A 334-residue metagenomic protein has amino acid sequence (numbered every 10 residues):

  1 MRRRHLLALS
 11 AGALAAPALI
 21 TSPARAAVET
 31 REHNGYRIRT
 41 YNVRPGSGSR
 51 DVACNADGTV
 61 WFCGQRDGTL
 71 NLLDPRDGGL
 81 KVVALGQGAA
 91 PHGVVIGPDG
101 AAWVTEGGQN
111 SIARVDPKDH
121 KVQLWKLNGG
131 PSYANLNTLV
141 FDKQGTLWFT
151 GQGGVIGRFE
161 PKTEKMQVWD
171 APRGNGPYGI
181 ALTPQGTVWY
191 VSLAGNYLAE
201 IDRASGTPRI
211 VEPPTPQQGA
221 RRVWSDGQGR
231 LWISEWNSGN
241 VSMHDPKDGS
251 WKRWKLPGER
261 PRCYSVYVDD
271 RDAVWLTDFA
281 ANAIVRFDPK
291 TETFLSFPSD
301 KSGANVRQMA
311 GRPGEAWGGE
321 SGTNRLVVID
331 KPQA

Functional and structural regions predicted by a protein language model:
H5-R25: N-terminal export signals
E29-P45: A short helix->beta-strand "capping" segment at the edge of beta-propeller domains
R39-N42, G79-A84, Q123-L127, K165-D170 (+3 more regions): A short beta-strand motif characteristic of beta-propeller blades
P45-A56, Q87-D99, G130-Q144, R173-Q185 (+3 more regions): Beta-rich, blade/repeat-based domains predominating in secreted/periplasmic proteins but also intracellular
W61-R66, A102-G108, L147-G153, W189-A194 (+3 more regions): Conserved beta-strand positions in repeat-built beta-propeller and related beta-rich domains
T69-N71, S111-A113, V155-G157, Y197-A199 (+3 more regions): A short loop-to-beta-strand structural motif that recurs across blades of beta-propeller domains
D74-G78, D116-H120, E160-E164, D202-G206 (+3 more regions): Short loop/turn segments that connect beta-strands within beta-propeller blades
V306-A334: Blade-level signature of beta-propeller repeat domains, shared across WD40, Kelch, NHL, RCC1 and BNR/Asp-box propellers
